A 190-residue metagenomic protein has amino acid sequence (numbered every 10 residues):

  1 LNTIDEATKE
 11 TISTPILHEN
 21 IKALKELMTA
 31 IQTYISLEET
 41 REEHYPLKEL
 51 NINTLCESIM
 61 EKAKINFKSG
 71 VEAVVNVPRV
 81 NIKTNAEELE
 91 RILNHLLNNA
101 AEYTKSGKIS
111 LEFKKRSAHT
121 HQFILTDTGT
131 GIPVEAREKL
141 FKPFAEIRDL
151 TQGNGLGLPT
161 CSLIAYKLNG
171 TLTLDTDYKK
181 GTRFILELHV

Functional and structural regions predicted by a protein language model:
E19-L27: Short alpha-helical segment of the dimerization/phosphotransfer core of two-component systems
E39-Y45, N81-T84: Conserved micro-motifs of the catalytic ATP-binding
A100-A101: Short helix-loop "hinge" at the ATP-lid/N-box region of the Bergerat-fold HATPase_c
K108-H119: Short beta-strand/loop element within the Bergerat-fold HATPase_c
I132-F144: Short conserved segment of the HATPase_c
